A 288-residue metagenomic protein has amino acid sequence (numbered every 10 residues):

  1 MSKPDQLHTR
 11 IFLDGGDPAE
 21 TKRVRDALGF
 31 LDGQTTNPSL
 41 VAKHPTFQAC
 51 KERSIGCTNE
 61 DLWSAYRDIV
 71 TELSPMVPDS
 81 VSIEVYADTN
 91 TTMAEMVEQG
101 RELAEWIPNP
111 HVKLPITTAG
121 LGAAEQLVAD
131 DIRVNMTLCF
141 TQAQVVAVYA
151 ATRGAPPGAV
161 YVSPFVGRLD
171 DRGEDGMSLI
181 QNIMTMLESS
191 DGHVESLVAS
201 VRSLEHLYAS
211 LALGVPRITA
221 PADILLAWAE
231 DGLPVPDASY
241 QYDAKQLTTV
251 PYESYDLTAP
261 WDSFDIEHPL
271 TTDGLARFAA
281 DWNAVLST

Functional and structural regions predicted by a protein language model:
M1-L7, T288: Basic/polar N-terminal segments that are highly enriched at the extreme N-terminus, encompassing both cleavable
Q6-R23, A27-L31, T35-A129: Active-site beta->alpha loop and helix N-cap motifs at the rims of alpha/beta catalytic domains
A19, T36, S64, D68 (+3 more regions): Conserved active-site and cofactor/substrate-binding residues in soluble primary-metabolism enzymes
F47-S54, W228-Q246, T272-N283: C-terminal helical cap(s) of enzyme catalytic domains, especially alpha/beta-barrels
E60-P78, E105-W106, A124-R133, M177-D191 (+1 more regions): Alpha-helix-loop-beta-strand connector modules within alpha/beta enzyme cores
T118, N135-Y252: Catalytic alpha/beta core domains of metabolic enzymes, predominantly
P251-T288: C-terminal extensions of enzymes
